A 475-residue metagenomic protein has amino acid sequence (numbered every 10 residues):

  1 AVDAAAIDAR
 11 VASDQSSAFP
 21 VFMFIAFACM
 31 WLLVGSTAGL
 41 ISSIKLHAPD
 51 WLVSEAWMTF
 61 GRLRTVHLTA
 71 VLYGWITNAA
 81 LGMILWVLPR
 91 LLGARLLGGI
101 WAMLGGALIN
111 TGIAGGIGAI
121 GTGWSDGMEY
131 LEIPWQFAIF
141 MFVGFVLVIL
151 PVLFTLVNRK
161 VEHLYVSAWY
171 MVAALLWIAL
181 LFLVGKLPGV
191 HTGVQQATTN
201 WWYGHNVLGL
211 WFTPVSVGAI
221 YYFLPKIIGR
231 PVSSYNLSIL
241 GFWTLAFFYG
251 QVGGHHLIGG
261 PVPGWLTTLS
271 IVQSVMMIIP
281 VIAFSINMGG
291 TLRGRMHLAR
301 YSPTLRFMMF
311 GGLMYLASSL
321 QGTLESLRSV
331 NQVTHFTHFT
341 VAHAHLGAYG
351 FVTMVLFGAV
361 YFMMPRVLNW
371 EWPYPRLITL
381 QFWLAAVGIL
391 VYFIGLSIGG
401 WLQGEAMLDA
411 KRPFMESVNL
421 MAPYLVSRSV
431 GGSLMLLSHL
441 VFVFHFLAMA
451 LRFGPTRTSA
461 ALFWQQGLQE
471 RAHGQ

Functional and structural regions predicted by a protein language model:
A1-A6, I76: Short, charged cytosolic
V2, E470-Q475: Intrinsically disordered, low-complexity terminal tails/loops enriched in metal-binding residues
A6-V21: Cytosolic juxtamembrane amphipathic/interface segments immediately preceding and feeding into a transmembrane helix
V21-H47, F60-L92, G98-G123, W135-L156 (+10 more regions): Hydrophobic cores of alpha-helical transmembrane segments in multi-pass integral membrane proteins
L52-M58: Solvent-exposed, non-transmembrane regions of integral membrane proteins
G127-A138, H163-S167, Q195-Y203, V262-Q273 (+2 more regions): Non-cytosolic membrane-interface motifs at loop->transmembrane helix junctions
N158-K160, R230: Alpha-helical transmembrane bundle and helix-membrane interface signal in multi-pass integral membrane proteins
